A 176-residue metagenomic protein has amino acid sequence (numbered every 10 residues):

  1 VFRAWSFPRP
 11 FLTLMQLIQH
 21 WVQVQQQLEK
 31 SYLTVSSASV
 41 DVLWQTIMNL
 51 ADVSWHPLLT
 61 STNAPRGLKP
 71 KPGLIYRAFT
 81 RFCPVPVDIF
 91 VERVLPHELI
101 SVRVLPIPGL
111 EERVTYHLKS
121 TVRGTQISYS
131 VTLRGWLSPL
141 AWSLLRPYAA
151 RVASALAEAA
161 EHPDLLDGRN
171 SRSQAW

Functional and structural regions predicted by a protein language model:
A4-K69: Hydrophobic ligand-binding cavity/cleft-lining segments
L28-K30, L74-Y76, V114, T125: Short beta-strand micro-motifs in enzyme catalytic cores
E29-S31, P84-I89, L110-T115: Short, surface-exposed coil-to-beta transition loops
S37-D41, E92-H97, H117-Q126: A short, structured loop/turn motif at beta-sheet edges
D41, M48-P57, T62-I107, W136 (+2 more regions): Glycine-rich portal/gate segments that line the openings of hydrophobic small-molecule binding cavities
V104-E158, D167-R169: Beta-strand/loop substructures that line and gate deep hydrophobic ligand-binding cavities in soluble
